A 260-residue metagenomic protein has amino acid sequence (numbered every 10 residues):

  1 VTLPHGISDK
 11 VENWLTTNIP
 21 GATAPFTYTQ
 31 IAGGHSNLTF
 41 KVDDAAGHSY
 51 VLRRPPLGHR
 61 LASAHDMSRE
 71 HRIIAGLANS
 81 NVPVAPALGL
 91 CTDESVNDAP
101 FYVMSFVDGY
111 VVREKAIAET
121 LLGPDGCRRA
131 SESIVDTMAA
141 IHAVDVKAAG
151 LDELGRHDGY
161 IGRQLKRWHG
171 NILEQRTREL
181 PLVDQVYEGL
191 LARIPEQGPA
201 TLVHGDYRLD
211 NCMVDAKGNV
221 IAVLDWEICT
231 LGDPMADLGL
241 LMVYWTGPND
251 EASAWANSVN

Functional and structural regions predicted by a protein language model:
V1-A22, F26: Juxta-kinase regulatory segment immediately upstream of eukaryotic protein kinase catalytic domains
T27-L202, D215-G218: ATP-binding pocket architecture of kinase catalytic cores
L202-H204, L209: Catalytic-loop of the protein kinase fold
I221: Conserved catalytic-site loops of classical short-chain dehydrogenases/reductases
L224-C229: Activation of the activation-loop gatekeeper triad in protein kinase-fold domains
A236-N260: Active-site activation/catalytic loop segments of kinase-like enzymes and analogous catalytic loops in related
